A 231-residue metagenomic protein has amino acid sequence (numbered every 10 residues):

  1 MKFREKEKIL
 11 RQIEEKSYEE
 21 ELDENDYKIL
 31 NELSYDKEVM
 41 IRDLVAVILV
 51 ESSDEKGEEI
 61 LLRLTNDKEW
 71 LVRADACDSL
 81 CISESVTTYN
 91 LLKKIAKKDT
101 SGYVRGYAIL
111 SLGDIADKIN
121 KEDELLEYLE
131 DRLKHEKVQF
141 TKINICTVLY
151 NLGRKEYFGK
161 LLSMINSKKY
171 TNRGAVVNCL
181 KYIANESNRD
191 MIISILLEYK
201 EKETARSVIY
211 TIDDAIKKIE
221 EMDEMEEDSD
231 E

Functional and structural regions predicted by a protein language model:
K2-L22, E32-Y35, M40-D54, R63 (+5 more regions): Structural detector for internal amphipathic alpha-helices that build alpha-solenoid repeat scaffolds
E20-Y35, D54-N66, S85-K97, K118-K134 (+3 more regions): Amphipathic alpha-helical scaffolding segments comprising HEAT/armadillo-like alpha-solenoid repeats
K137: Acidic phosphotransfer microenvironment of two-component signaling modules
